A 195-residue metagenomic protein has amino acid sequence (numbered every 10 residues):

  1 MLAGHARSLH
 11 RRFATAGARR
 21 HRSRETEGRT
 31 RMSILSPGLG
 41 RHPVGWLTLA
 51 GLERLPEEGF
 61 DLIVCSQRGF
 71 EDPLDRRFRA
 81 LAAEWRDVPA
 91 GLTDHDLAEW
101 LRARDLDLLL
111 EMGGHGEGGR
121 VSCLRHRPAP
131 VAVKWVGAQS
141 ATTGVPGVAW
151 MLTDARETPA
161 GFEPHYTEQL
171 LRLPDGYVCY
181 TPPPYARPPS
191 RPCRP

Functional and structural regions predicted by a protein language model:
M1-P195: Alpha-helical solenoid repeat scaffolds of the TPR/TPR-like class and their adjacent stem/linker regions that mediate
